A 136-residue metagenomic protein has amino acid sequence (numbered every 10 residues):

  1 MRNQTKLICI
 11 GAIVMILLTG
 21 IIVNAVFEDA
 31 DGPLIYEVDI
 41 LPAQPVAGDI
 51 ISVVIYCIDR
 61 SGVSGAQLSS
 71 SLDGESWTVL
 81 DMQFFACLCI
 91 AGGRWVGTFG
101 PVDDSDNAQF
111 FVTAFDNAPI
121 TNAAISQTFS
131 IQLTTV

Functional and structural regions predicted by a protein language model:
R2-G11, T19-V136: Glycan-association/targeting regions that enable binding to alpha-glucans and other polysaccharides
